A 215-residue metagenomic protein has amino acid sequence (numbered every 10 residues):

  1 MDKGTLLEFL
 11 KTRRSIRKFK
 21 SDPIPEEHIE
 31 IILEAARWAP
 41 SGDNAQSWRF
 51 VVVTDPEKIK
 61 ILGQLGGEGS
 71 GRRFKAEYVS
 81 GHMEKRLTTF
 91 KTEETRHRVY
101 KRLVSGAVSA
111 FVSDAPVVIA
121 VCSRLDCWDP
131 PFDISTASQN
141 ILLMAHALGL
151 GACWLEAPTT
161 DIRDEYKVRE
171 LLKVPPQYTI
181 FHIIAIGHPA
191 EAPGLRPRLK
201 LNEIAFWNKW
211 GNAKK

Functional and structural regions predicted by a protein language model:
T5-D22: Generic N-terminal amphipathic, Lys/Arg-enriched alpha-helix
E8-F9, T179-K215: C-terminal helix-cap and adjacent tail motif
L10, I32-A36, I184: Short alpha-helical scaffolding segments that buttress acidic/His motifs in well-ordered protein cores
F19, C127-P131, P193: A generic structural signal for short coil/turn motifs at secondary-structure boundaries
I32-R37, V117-E170: Small-aliphatic-rich amphipathic alpha-helix that forms the alpha element of a beta-alpha
W38-A45: Glycine-rich phosphate/pyrophosphate-binding beta-alpha loops
Q46-D133: Glycine/small-residue-rich phosphate/adenosyl-binding loop
G71-R86, E170-R196: A glycine-rich helix N-cap at a beta->alpha junction
